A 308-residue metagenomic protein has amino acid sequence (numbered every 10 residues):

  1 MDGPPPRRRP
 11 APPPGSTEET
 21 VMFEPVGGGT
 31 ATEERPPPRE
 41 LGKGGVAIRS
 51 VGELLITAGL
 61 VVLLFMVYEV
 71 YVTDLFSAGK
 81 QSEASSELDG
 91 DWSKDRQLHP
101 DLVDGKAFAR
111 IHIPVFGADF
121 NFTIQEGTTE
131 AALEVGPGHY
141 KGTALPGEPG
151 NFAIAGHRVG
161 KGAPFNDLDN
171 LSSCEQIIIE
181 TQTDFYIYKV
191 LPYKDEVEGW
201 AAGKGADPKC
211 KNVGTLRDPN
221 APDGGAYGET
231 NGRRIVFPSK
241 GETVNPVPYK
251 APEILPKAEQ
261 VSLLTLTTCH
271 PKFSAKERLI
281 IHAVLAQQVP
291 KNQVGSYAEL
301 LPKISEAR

Functional and structural regions predicted by a protein language model:
M1-I48: Terminal targeting segments of Actinobacterial cell-envelope proteins
K43-G44, R49-S50, L54-R308: Solvent-exposed, non-transmembrane regions of membrane-associated and secreted proteins
